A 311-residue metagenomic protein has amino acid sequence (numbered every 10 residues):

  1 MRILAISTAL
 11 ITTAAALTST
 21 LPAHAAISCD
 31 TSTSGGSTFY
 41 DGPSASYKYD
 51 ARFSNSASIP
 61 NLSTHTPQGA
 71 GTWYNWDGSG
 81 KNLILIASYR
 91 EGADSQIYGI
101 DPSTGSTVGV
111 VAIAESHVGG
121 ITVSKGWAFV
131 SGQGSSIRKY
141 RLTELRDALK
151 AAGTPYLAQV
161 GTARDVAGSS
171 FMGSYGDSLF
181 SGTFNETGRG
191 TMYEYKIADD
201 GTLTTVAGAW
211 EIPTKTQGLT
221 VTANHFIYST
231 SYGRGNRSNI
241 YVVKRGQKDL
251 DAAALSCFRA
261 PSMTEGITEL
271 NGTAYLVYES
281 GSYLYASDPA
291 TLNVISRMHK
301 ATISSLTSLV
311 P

Functional and structural regions predicted by a protein language model:
M1-A26: Secretory targeting and sorting signals
Y49-L62, S106-A112, Y156-R164, G201-W210 (+1 more regions): A short beta-strand motif characteristic of beta-propeller blades
R52-A93: Beta-strand-rich domains and repeat architectures in extracellular enzymes and scaffolds, especially beta-propellers
L62-W73, E115-T122, T162-Y175, I212-V221 (+1 more regions): Repeated scaffold domains used in trafficking and secretory/extracellular systems, primarily beta-propellers
T66, Q96-Y98, P102-W127: Blade-loop segments of beta-propeller domains
G71-W73, A207-K248, C257-F258, E265: Loop/turn-rich, solvent-exposed surfaces of beta-rich toroidal or solenoidal domains
G80-N82, K125-W127, G176-S178, A223-H225 (+1 more regions): Short coil/turn segments that connect the beta-strands within blades of beta-propeller domains
G92-Y98, S135-E144, T187-K196, R234-K244 (+1 more regions): Structural motif
